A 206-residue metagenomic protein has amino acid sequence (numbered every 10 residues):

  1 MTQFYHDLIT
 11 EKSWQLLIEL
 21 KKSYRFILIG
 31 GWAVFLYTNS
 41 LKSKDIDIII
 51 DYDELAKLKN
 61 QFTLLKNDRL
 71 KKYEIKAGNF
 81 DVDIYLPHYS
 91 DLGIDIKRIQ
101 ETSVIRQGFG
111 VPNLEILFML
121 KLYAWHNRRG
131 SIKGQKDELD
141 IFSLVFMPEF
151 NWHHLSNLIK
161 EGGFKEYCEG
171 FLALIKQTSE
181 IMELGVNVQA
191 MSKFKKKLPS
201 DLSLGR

Functional and structural regions predicted by a protein language model:
M1-R206: Compositionally biased terminal segments of proteins
